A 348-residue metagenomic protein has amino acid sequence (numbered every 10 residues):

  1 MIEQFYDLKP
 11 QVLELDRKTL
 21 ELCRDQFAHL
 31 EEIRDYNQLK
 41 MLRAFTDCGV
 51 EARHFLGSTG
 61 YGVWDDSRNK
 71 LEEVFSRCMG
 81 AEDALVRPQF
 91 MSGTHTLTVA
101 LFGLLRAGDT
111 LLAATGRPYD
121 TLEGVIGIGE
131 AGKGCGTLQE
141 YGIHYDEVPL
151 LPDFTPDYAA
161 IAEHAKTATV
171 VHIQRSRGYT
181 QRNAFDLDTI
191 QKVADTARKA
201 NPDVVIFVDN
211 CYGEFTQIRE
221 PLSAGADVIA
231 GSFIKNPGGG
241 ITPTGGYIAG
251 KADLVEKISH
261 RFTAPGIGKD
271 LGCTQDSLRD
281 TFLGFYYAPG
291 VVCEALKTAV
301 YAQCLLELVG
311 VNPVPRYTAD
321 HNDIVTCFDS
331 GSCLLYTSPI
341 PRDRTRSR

Functional and structural regions predicted by a protein language model:
M1-E3: Basic/polar N-terminal segments that are highly enriched at the extreme N-terminus, encompassing both cleavable
F5-K9, L15-R17, C23-R24, E31 (+7 more regions): Conserved PLP-enzyme active-site core in the AAT-like
E72: Generic structural marker for isolated residues within well-ordered, non-membrane alpha-helices of soluble domains
T318-T326: Conserved glycine-rich beta-strand-loop-beta hairpin in the small C-terminal domain of fold type I
T326-L335: Short glycine/threonine-rich loop-to-helix capping motif typified by GTGT followed within a few residues by an Asp-Pro
Y336-T345: Conserved small/polar residues in nucleotide/adenosyl-binding loops
